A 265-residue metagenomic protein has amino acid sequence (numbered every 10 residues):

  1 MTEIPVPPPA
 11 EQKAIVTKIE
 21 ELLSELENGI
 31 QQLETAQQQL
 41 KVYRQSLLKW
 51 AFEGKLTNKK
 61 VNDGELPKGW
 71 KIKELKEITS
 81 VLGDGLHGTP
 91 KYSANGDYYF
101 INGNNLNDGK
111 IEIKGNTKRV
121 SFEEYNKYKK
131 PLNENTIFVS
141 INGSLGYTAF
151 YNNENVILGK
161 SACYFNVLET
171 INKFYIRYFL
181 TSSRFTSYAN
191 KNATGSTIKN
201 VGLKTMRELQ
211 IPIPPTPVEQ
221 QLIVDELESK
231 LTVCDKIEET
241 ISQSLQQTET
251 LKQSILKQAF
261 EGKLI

Functional and structural regions predicted by a protein language model:
M1-A10, H87, I141, V156-C163 (+2 more regions): A short glycine-rich beta-alpha junction/loop motif
P5, P9-K13, G64-G85, Q221 (+2 more regions): Non-catalytic DNA-recognition/assembly elements of restriction-modification systems
P8-L22, P215-I241: Extended amphipathic alpha-helical segments enriched in small hydrophobics
E21-E65, E239-I265: Short amphipathic coiled-coil heptad-repeat segments
K71-G109, E123-K127, L145: Low-complexity, Lys/Gly-biased intrinsically disordered segments
L86, N107-V120, I137-L158, F174-Y178 (+1 more regions): Short, ligand-facing micro-motifs at secondary-structure edges
P131-L132: Short, well-ordered loop/turn sites that connect or cap secondary structure elements
